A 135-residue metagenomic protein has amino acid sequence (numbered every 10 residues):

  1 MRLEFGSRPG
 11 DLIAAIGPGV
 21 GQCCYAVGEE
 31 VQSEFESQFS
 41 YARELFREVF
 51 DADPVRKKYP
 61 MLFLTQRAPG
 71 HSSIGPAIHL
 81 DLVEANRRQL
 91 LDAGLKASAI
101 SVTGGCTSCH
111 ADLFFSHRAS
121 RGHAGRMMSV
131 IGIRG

Functional and structural regions predicted by a protein language model:
M1-G135: Active-site microenvironment for binding and transforming phosphate-containing groups
